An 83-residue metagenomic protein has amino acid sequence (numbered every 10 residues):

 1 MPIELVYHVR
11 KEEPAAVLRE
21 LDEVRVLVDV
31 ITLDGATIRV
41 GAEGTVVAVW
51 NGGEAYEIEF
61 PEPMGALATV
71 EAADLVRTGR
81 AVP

Functional and structural regions predicted by a protein language model:
P2-P83: Basic/aromatic-rich interaction segments and small domains that mediate binding to polyanionic partners
